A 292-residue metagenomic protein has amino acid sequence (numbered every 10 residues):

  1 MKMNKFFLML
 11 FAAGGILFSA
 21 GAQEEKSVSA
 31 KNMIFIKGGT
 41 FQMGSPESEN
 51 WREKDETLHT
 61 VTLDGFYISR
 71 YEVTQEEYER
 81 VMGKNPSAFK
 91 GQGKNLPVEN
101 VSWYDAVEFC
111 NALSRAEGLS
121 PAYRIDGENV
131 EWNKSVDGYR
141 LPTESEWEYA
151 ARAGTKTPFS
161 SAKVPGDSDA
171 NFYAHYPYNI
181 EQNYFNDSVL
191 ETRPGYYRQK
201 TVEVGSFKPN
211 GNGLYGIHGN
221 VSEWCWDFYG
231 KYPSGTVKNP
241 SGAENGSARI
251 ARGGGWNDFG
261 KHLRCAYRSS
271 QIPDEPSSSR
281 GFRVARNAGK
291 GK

Functional and structural regions predicted by a protein language model:
M1-L8: Bacterial N-terminal signal peptides that target proteins for export
M9-G15: Bacterial N-terminal signal peptides
F18-S27: Bacterial Sec-dependent signal peptides at the C-terminal "C-region" and cleavage site
S27-S87, K94-S114, S145, A150-A153 (+2 more regions): A short glycine-rich, aromatic-capped structural motif
I36, Q42, P46-E47, Q92 (+2 more regions): Functional-site microenvironments in short loops/helix caps that host divalent-cation chemistry
V73-V81, D258, H262, S279: Generic alpha-helical secondary structure signal
S278-K292: Short, structured beta-strand segments at or near domain termini in extracellular proteins/domains
